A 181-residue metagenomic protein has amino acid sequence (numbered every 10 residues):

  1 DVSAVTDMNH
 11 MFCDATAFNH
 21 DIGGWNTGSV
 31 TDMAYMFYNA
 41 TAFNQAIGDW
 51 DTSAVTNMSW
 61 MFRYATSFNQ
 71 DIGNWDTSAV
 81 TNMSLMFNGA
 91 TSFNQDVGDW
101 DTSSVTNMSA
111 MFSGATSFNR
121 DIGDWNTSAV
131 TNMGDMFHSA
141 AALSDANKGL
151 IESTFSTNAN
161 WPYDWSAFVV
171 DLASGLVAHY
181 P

Functional and structural regions predicted by a protein language model:
D1-V170: Negatively charged
V169-P181: GGW-centered surface loops in extracellular recognition modules
